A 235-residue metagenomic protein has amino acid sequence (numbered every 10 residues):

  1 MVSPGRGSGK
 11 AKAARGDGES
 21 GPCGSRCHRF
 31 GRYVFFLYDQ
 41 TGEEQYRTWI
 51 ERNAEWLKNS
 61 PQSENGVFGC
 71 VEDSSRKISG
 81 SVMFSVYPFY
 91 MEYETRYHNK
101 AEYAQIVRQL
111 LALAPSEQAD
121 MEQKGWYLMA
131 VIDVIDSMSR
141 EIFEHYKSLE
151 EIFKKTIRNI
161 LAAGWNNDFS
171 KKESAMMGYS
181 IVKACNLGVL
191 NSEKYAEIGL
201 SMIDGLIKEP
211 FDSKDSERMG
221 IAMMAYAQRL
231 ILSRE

Functional and structural regions predicted by a protein language model:
M1-A14, G18-G31, L37-R52, N59-V67 (+2 more regions): CBM-like carbohydrate-recognition segments
I50-V71, Q105-R108, A112-P115: Short, charged, amphipathic alpha-helices and their helix-cap/turn boundaries
S60-E92: Flexible, glycine-rich active-site loops centered on histidine and acidic residues that chelate a metal or position
G80-S85, M91-G178, L190, K194-S213: Extended ligand-binding clefts on enzyme/binding-domain cores
